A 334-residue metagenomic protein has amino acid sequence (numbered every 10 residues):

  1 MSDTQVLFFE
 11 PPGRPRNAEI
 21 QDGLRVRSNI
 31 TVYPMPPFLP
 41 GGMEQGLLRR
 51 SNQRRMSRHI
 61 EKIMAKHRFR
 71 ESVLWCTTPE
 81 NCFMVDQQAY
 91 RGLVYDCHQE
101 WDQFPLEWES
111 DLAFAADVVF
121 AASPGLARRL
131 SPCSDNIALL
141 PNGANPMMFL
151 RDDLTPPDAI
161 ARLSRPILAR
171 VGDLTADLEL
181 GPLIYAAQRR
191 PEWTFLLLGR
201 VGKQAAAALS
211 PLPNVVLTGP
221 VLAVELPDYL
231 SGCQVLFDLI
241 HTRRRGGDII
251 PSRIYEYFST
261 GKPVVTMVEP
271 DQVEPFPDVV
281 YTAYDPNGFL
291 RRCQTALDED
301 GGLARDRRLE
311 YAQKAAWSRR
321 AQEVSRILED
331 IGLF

Functional and structural regions predicted by a protein language model:
R58-A65, F69, E100-A122, L126-L130: Membrane-proximal helix-turn-helix segments that form the acceptor-binding/catalytic region of lipid-linked
G125, G143, D152: Carbohydrate-associated surface elements
I160-L178, I184-A187, F195-L198: Conserved donor-binding/catalytic core segment of Leloir-type glycosyltransferases
Q204-D228: Nucleotide-activated donor-binding/catalytic signature segment of Leloir-type glycosyltransferases, i.e., the conserved
S231-G247, K262: Acidic donor-binding loop of glycosyltransferase active sites
E256-M267: Short hydrophobic beta-strand element within catalytic cores of glycosyltransferases and related nucleotide-activated
D278-N287, T295-G301: Conserved acidic donor-binding segment of nucleotide-sugar-dependent glycosyltransferases
G301-F334: A charged, aromatic-enriched C-terminal amphipathic alpha-helix characteristic of glycosyltransferases across folds
